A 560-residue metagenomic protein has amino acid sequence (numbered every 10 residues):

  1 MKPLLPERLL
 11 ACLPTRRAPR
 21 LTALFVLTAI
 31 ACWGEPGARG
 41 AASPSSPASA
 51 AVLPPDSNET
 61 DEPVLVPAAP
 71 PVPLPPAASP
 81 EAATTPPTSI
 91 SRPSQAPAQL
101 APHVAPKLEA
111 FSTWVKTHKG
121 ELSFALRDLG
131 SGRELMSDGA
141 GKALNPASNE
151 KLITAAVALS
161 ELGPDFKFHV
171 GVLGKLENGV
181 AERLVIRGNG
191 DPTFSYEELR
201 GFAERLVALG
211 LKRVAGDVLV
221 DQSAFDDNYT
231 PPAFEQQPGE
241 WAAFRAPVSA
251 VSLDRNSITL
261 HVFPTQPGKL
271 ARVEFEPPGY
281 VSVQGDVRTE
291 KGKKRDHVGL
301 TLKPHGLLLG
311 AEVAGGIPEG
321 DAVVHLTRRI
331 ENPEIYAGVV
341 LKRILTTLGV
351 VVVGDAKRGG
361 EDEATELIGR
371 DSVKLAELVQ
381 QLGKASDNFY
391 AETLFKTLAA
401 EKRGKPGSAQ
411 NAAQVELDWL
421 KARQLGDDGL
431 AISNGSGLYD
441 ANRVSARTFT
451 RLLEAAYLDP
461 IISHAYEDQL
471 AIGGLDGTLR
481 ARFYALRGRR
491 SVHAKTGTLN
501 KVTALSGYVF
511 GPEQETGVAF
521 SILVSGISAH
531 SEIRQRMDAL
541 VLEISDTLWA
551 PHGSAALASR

Functional and structural regions predicted by a protein language model:
M1-R16: N-terminal secretory signal peptides that target proteins for export/translocation
T22-A31: Bacterial N-terminal signal peptides
E35-R39, S43-P54, E59-V115, S160-D427 (+1 more regions): Conserved serine DD-peptidase/penicillin-binding transpeptidase domain and beta-lactam-recognizing active-site
W114-D138, K357: A short, well-structured edge-of-sheet supersecondary motif
G132, K151-A158, V218, V251 (+5 more regions): Residue-level preference for non-acidic, small/hydrophobic
L135-S137, F395-R560: Small-residue-rich helix-loop
S137-V157: Short active-site loop at a secondary-structure junction that contains or immediately precedes the catalytic residue(s)
G139-L144, T327, S436-Y439: A short glycine/serine-rich beta->alpha loop
